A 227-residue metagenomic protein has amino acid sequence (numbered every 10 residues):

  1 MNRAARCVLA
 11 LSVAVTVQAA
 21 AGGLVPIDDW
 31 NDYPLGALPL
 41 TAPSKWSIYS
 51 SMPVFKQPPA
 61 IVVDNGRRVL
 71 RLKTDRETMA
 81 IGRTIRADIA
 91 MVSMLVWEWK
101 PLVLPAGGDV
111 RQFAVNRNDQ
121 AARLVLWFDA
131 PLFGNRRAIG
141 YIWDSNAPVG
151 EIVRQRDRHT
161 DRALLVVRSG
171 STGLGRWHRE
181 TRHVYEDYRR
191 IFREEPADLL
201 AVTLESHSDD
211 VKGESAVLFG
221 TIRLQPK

Functional and structural regions predicted by a protein language model:
V8-Q18: Bacterial N-terminal signal peptides
A21-S50: Extracellular carbohydrate-recognition regions
W30, V202, T221-L224: Extracellular beta-strand elements of beta-rich domains used for carbohydrate recognition/degradation or cell-matrix
Q57-M79: Short carbohydrate-recognition loop motifs
T84-L95, V115, S171-L174: Extracellular/lumenal carbohydrate-interaction signature centered on repeated Trp-anchored short motifs
E98-L104, D129-P131, Y185: Solvent-exposed strand-to-loop "edge" motifs in beta-rich extracellular domains
R117-D161: Extracellular/luminal beta-rich ligand-recognition and adhesion surfaces characterized by aromatic-Gly/Pro-enriched
A121-L124, T160-G170, L174-G213: Extracellular beta-strand ligand-recognition surfaces/modules
